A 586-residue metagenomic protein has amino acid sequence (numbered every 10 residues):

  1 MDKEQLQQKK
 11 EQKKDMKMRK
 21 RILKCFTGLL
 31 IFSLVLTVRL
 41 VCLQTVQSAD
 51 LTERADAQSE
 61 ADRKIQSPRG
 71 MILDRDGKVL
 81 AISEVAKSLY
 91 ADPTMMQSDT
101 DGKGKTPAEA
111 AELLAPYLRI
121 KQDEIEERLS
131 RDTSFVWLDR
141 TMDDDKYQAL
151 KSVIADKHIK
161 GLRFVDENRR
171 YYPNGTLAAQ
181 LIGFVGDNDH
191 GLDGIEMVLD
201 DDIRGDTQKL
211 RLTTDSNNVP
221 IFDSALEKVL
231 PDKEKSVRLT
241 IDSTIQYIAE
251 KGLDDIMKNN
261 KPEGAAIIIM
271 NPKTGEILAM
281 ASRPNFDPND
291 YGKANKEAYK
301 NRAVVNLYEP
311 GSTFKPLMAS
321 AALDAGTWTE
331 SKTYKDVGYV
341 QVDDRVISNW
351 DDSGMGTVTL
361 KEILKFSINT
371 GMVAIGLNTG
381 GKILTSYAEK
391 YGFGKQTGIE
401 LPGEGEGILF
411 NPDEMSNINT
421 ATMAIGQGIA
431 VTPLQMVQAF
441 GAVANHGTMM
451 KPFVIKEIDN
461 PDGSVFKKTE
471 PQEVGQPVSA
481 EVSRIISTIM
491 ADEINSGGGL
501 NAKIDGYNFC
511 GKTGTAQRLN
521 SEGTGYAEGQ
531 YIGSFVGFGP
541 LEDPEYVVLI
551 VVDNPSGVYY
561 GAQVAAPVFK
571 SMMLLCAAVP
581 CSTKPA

Functional and structural regions predicted by a protein language model:
M1-Y291, K382-G392, A502-D505, E522 (+2 more regions): Periplasmic/cell-envelope proteins involved in peptidoglycan metabolism and beta-lactam response
D2-K9, A81, D215-L226, I267 (+5 more regions): Beta-lactam-recognizing serine transpeptidase/beta-lactamase-like catalytic domain environment
